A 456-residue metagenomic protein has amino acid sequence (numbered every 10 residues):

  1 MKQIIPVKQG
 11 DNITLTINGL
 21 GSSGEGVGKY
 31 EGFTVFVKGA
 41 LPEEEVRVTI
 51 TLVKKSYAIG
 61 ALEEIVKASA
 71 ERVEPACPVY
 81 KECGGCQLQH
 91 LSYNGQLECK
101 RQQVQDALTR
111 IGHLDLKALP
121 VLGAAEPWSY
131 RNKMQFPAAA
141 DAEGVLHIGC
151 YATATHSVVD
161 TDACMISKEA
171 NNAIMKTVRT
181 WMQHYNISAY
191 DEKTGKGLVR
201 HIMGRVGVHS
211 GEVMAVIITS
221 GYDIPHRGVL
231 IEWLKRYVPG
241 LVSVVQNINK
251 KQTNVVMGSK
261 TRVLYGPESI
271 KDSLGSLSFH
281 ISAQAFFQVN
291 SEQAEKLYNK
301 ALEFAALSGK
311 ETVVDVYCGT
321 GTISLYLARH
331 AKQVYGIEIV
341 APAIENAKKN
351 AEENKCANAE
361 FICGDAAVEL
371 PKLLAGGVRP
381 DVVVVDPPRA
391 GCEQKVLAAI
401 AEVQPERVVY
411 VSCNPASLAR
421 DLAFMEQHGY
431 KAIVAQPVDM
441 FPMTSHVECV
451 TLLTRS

Functional and structural regions predicted by a protein language model:
M1-P75, V79, E360, V368: Terminal RNA-binding accessory module
K2-T14, S22, Y222, H226-S456: Rossmann-like S-adenosyl-L-methionine
G26-E31, G149-A152, V216-I218, A347: Short, acidic/hydrophobic/Gly-rich beta-strand patch recurrent on exposed beta strands that often constitutes part
E43, S167, N290: Short, conserved phosphate/pyrophosphate- and ester-handling motifs at nucleotide-, phospho-/glycolipid
T49-V53, P137-D141, R205-H209, S456: Short beta-strand micro-motifs enriched in acidic
Y57, S210-M214, S445: Conserved loop-to-beta-strand segment in the C-terminal subdomain of adenylate-forming
E63-P75, K81-A189, H209, I224: Extended interfacial segments that mediate partner engagement and assembly in macromolecular machines
